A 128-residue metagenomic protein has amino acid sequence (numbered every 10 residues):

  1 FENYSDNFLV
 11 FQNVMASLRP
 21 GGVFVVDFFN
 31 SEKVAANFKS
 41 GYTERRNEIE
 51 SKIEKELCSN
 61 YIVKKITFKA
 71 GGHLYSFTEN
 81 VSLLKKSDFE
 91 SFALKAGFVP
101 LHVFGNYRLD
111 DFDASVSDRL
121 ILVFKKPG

Functional and structural regions predicted by a protein language model:
F1-D6: A short SAM/SAH-binding and catalytic strip from SAM-dependent methyltransferases
N7-L9, F38-G41, D118: Short, glycine/charged-enriched secondary-structure capping and boundary segments
F8-V23: A short glycine-rich, Lys/Arg-flanked "PGG" loop and its adjoining helix->strand segment in the class I
F11-V14, Y61, F124: Residue-level detection of beta-strand scaffold positions
V25-F92: SAM-dependent methyltransferase
K86-G128: C-terminal lobe and adjacent flexible extensions of AdoMet/dcAdoMet transferase-like proteins
